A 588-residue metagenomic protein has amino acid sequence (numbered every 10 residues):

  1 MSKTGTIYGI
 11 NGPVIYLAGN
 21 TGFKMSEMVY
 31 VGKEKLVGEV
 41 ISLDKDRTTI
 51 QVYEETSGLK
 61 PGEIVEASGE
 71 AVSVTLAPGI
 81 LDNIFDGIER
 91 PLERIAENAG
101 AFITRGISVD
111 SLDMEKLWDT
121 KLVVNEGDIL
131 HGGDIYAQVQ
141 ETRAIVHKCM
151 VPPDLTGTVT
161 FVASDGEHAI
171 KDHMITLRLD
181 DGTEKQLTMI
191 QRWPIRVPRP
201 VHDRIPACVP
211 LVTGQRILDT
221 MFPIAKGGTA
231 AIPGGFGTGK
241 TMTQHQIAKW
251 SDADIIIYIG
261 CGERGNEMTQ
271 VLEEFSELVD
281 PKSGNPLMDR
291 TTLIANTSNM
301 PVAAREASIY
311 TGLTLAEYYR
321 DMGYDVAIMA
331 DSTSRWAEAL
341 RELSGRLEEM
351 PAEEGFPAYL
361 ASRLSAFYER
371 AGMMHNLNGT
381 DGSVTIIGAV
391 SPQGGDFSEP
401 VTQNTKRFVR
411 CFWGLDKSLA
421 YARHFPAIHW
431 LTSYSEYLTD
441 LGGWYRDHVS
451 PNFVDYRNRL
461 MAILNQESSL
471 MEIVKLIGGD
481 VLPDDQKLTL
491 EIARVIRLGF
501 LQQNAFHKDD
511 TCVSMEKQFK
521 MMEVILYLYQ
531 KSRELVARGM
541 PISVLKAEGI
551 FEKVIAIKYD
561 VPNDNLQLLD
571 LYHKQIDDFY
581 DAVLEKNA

Functional and structural regions predicted by a protein language model:
M1-T104: N-terminal accessory targeting/assembly segments
P13-L17, T48-E54, M114-N125, T158-A163 (+1 more regions): Short alpha-helix capping/helix-loop boundary micro-motifs
N20, E34, E70-A71, E89 (+5 more regions): Short, surface-exposed secondary-structure boundary micro-motifs
G38, K45-T48, E70, G132 (+5 more regions): Metallocofactor- and cofactor-centric catalytic cores in central/energy metabolism, strongly enriched
S42-T48, P78-E89, I145-G166, K185-R199: Short, compositionally biased
E97-P153, A169-T229, T243-Q246, P281-M300 (+1 more regions): P-loop NTPase nucleotide-binding/switch module
T220-M221, G227-E552: P-loop NTPase catalytic core
G539-A588: C-terminal amphipathic alpha-helical interaction region
